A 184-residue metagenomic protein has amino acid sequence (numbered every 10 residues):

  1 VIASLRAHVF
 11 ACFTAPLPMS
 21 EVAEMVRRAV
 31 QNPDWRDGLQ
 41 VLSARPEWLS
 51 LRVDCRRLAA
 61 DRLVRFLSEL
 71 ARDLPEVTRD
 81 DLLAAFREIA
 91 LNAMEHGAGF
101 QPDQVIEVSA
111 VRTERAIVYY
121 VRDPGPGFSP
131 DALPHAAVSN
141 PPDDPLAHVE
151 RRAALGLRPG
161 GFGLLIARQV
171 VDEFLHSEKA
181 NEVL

Functional and structural regions predicted by a protein language model:
V1-C12: Alpha4 helix (beta4-alpha4-beta5 surface) of REC/receiver domains from two-component response regulators
L17-V26: C-terminal output helix
V26-D34: Short, hydrophobic alpha-helical segments
R27, G38-L49, M94-L184: Conserved beta-strand-loop-beta-strand hairpin that lines the nucleotide-binding pocket of ATP/GTP-utilizing enzymes
E47-V77, V138-P145: Helix-loop-beta hinge of the Bergerat
R65-L91, G156-R158: Conserved short strand/loop->alpha-helix "switch" segment adjacent to the catalytic nucleotide/phosphoryl-transfer site
